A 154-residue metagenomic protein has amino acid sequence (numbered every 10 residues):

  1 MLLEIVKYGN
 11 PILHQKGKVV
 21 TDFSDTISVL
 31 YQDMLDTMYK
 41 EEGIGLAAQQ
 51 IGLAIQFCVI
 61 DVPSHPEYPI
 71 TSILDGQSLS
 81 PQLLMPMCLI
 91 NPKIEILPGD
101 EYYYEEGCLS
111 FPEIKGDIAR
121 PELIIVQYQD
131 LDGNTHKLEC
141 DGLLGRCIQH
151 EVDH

Functional and structural regions predicted by a protein language model:
M1-H154: Active-site rim/adjacent substrate-binding subdomains
